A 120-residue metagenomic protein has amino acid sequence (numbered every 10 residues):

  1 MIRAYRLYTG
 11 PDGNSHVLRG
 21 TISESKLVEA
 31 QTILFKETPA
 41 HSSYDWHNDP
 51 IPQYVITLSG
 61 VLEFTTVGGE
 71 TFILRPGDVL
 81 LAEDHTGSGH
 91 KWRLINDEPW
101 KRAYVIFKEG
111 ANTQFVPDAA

Functional and structural regions predicted by a protein language model:
M1-Y8, E70: Short acidic, Pro/Gly- and aromatic-enriched capping/linker segments at domain boundaries
T9-P11, L18, I22-E24, Q31-D49 (+2 more regions): Conserved short histidine dyad/triad with adjacent acidic residue
L18, K26, S43-D49, T65-T66 (+2 more regions): Short histidine-centered beta-strand/loop micro-motifs that create catalytic or ligand/metal-coordination sites
I22-E24, V67-T86: Short acidic-glycine-tyrosine-enriched beta hairpin
S43-Y44, E63, V79-L81, H85-R93: Histidine-centered metal-chelating micro-motifs
N48-F64, V105-F107: Short, conserved beta-strand element in jelly-roll/cupin
L81-H85, I95-N112: A short hydrophobic beta-strand segment most commonly corresponding to one strand of the jelly-roll/cupin
